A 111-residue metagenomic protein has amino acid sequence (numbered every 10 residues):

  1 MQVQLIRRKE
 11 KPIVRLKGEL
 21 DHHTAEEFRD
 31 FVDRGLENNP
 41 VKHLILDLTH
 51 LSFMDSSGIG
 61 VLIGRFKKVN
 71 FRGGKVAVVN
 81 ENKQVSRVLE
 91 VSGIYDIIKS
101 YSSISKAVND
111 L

Functional and structural regions predicted by a protein language model:
Q2-D30, L48: STAS-typified acidic loop motif
L20, I104-S105: Residue-level detector of flexible, active-site-proximal loop/helix-junction positions within diverse enzyme catalytic
H22-I98: Amphipathic alpha-helical interaction surfaces in cytosolic regulatory modules
K83, S105-K106: Acidic phosphotransfer microenvironment of two-component signaling modules
K99-S103: Short acidic-hydrophobic, aromatic-tinged amphipathic segments that line or gate anion-handling sites
